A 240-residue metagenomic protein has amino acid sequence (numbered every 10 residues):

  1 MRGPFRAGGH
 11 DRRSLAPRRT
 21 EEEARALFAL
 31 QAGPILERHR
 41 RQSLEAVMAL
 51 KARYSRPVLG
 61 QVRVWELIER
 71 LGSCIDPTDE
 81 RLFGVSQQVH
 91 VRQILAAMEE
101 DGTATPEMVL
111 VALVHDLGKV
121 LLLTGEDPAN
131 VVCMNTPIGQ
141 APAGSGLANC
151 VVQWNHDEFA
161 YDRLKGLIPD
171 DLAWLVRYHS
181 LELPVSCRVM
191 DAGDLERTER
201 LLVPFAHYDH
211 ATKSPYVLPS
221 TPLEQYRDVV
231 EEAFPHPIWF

Functional and structural regions predicted by a protein language model:
R2-G144: Acidic/His-rich, divalent-metal-binding segments that scaffold phosphate/diphosphate chemistry
R2-R13, I168-D171, L183, Y216-F240: Histidine-centered, transition-metal-coordinating active-site segments
R25, A29, G33, M48-A52 (+5 more regions): Generic detector of well-ordered alpha-helical segments enriched in charged/polar residues, highlighting helical
G33, L59, H210-K213, E231 (+1 more regions): Short linear sequence elements within intrinsically disordered, low-complexity coil regions
F83-S220: Divalent metal-dependent catalytic cores for phosphoryl transfer on phosphate-bearing substrates
